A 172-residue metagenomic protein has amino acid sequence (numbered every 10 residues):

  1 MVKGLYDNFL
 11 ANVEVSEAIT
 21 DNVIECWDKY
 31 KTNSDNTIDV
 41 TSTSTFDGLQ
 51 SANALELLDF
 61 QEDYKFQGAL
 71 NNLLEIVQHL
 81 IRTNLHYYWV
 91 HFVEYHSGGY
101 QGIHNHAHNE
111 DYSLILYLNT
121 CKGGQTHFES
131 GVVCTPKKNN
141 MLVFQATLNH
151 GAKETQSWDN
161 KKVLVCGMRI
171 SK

Functional and structural regions predicted by a protein language model:
M1-T83: Non-heme Fe(II)/2-oxoglutarate
E75-K172: Catalytic core of non-heme Fe(II) oxygenases with the double-stranded beta-helix
